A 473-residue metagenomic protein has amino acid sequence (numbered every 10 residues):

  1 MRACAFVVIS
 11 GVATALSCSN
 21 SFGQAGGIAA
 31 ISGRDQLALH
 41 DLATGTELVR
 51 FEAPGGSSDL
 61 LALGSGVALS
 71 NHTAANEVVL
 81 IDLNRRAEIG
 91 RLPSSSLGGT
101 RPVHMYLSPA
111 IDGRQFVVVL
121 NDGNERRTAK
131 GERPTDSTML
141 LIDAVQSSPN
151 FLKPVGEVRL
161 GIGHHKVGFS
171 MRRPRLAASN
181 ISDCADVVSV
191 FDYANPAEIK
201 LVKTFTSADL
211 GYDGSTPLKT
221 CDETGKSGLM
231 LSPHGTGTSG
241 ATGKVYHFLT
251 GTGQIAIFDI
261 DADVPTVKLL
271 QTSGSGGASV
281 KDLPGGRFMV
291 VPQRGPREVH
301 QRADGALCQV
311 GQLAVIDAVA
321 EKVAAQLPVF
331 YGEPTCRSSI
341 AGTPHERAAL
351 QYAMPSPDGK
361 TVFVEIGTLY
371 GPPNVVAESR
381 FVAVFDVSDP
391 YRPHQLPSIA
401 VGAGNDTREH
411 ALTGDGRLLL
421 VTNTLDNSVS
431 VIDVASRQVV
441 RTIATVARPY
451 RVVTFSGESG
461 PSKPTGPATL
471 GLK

Functional and structural regions predicted by a protein language model:
A5-S17: Bacterial N-terminal signal peptides
C18-K473: Predominantly soluble domains enriched in secretory-pathway, periplasmic, or organellar proteins
